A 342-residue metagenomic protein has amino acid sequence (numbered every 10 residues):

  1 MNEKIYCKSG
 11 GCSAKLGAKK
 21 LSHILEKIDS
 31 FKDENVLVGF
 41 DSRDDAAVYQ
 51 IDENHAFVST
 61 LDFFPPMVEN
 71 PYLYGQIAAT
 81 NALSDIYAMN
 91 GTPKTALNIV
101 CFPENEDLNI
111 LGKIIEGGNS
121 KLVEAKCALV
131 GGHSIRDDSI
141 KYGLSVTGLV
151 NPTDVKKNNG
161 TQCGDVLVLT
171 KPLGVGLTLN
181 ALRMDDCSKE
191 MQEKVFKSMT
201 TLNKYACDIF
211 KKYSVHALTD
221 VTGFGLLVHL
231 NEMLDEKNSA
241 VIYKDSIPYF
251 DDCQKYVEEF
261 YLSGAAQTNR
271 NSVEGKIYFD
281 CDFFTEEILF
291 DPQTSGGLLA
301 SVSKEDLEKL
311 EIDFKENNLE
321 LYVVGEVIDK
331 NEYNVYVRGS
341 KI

Functional and structural regions predicted by a protein language model:
M1, Q162, L202-V215, F283: Short, hydrophobic/aliphatic alpha-helical segments
N2-S9, K20-H23, E104-A128, D137-I140 (+3 more regions): Glycine-/charge-enriched secondary-structure boundary and capping motifs
A14-L182, C187-E193: Glycine-rich phosphate/pyrophosphate-binding loop regions near the starts of catalytic domains
V36-F40, M199, I288-D291: Short Gly/Pro-enriched turn/cap motifs at secondary-structure boundaries
A47-V58, T200-K204, R270-D280: Acidic-glycine-rich active-site phosphate/pyrophosphate-binding loop
Y72, M191-S198, V215-A217, T285-I288: Short pre-catalytic strand/loop immediately N-terminal to key active-site residues, enriched for Gly-Thr
R136, G174, K194-L202, L218-T222: Short, contiguous, pocket-lining structural segments that sit at or immediately flank catalytic/ligand-binding sites
C187-K211: Short peripheral tails and domain-boundary helices/loops at the edges of structured domains
